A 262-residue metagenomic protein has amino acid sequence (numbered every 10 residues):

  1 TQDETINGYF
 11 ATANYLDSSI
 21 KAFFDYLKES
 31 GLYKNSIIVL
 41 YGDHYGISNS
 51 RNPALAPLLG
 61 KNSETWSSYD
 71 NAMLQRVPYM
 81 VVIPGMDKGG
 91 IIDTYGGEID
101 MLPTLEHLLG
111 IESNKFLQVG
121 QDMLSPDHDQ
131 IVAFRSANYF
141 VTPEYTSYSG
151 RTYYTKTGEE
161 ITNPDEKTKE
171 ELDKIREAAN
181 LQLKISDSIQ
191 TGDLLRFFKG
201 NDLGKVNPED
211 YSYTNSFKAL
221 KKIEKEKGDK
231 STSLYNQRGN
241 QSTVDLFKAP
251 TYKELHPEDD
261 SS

Functional and structural regions predicted by a protein language model:
T1-S261: Solvent-exposed soluble domains appended to multi-pass membrane proteins
